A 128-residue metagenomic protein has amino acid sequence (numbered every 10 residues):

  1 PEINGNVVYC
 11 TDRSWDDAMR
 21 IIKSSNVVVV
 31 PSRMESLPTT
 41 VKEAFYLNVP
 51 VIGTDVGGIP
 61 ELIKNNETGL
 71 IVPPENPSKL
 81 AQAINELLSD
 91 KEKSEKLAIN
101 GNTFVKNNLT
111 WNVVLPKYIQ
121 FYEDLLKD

Functional and structural regions predicted by a protein language model:
P1-R13: Nucleotide-activated donor-binding/catalytic signature segment of Leloir-type glycosyltransferases, i.e., the conserved
M19, P38, K42-Y46, P60-E61: Short alpha-helical segment that forms part of, or immediately flanks, the ligand-binding pocket in carbohydrate-active
R20-S25: Short alpha-helical donor nucleotide-sugar binding micro-motif in glycosyltransferases
R33: Aromatic "clamp/platform" in nucleotide-sugar-dependent glycosyltransferases that forms part of the donor/acceptor
K42, V56-N66, L70-I71: Short acidic/histidine- and often glycine-rich active-site loop of Leloir-type glycosyltransferases that engages
P50-G53: Short hydrophobic beta-strand element within catalytic cores of glycosyltransferases and related nucleotide-activated
N65-N66, L70-P77, E86-K91: Conserved acidic donor-binding segment of nucleotide-sugar-dependent glycosyltransferases
K79, E86, K93-N108, V114-Q120 (+1 more regions): A short, well-ordered alpha-helix in the C-terminal region of glycosyltransferases
